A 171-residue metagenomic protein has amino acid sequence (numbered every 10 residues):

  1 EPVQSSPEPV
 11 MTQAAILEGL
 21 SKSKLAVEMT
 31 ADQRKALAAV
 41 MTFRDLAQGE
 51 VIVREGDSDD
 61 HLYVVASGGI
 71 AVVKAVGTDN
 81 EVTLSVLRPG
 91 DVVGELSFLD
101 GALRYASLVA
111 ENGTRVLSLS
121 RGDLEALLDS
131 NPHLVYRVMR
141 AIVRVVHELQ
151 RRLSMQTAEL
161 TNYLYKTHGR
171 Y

Functional and structural regions predicted by a protein language model:
E1-Y171: Cytosolic regulatory regions built on CNB/CRP/Popeye-like sensor folds
